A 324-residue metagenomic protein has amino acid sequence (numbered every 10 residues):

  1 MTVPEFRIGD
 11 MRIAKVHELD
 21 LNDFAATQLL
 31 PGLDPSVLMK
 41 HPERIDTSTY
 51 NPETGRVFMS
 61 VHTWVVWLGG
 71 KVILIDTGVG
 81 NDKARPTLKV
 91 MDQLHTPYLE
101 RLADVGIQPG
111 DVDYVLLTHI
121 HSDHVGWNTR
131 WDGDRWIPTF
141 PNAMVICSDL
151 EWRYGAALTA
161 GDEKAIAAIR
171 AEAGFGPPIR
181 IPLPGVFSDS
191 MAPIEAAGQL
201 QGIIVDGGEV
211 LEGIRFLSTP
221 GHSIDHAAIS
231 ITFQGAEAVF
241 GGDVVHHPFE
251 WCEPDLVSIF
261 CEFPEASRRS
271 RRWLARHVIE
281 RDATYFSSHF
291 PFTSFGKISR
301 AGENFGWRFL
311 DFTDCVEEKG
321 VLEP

Functional and structural regions predicted by a protein language model:
M1-A103, D111-Y114, A236-G242, E323-P324: Metallo-beta-lactamase
E18-L19, T77-G80, I120, L150-E151 (+3 more regions): Active-site metal-binding loops of divalent metal-dependent hydrolases
S48-T54, G133-D134, F216-L217: Short, P/G- and charge-enriched loop/turn segments at secondary-structure junctions
H62-V66, H226-I231: Short beta-strand scaffold segments in enzyme catalytic cores
K89-T96, E100, H226, T232-P324: Cap/insert and terminal regions of metallo-dependent hydrolase folds
Q93-I107, D111, R130, T139-S218 (+1 more regions): Metallo-beta-lactamase
V112-D123: Metallo-beta-lactamase
V125-R135, K297-I298: Metal-dependent catalytic neighborhoods of phosphoester/phosphodiester hydrolases
